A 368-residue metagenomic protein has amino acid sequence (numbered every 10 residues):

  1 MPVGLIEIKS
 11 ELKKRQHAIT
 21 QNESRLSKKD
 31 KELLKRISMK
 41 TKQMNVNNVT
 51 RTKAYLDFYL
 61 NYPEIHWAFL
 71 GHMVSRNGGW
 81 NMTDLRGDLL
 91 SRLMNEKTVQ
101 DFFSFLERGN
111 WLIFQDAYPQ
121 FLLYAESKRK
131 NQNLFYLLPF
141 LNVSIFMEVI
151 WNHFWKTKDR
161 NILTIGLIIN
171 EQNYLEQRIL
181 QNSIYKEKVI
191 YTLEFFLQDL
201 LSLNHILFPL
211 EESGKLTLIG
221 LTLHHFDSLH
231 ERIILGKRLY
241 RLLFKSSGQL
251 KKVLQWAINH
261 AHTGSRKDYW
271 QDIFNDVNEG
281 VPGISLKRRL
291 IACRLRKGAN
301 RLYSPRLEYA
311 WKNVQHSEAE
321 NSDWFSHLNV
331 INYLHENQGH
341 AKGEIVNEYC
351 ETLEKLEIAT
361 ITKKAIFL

Functional and structural regions predicted by a protein language model:
M1-L368: Functional cation/ligand-contacting sites centered on basic and imidazole/sulfhydryl donors
